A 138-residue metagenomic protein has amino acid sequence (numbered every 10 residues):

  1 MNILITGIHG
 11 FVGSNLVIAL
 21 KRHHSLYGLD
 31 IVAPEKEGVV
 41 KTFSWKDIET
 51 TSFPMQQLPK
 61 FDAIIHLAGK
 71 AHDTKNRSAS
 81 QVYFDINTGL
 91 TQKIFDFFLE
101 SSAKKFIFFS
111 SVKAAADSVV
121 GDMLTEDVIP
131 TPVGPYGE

Functional and structural regions predicted by a protein language model:
I3-H23: N-terminal Rossmann NAD(P)H-binding glycine-rich loop of SDR-like oxidoreductase domains
T6, L29, I64-K70, F106-V112: SDR active-site strand-loop-helix element
S14-L16, G38, K75-N76, D117-V120: Short glycine-/acidic-enriched loop or helix-start segments at secondary-structure transitions that form or flank
S25-V32: Conserved glycine-rich Rossmann-like NAD(P)H-binding loop of the short-chain dehydrogenase/reductase
G38-T51: Rossmann-fold cofactor-recognition segment
I48-I86, F97-E100, A114-D117: NAD(P)H-binding glycine-rich loop region in Rossmannoid oxidoreductase-like domains and their noncatalytic homologs
Q92-G134: Conserved Rossmann-fold NAD(P)-dependent oxidoreductase catalytic core, especially the SDR/UDP-sugar
